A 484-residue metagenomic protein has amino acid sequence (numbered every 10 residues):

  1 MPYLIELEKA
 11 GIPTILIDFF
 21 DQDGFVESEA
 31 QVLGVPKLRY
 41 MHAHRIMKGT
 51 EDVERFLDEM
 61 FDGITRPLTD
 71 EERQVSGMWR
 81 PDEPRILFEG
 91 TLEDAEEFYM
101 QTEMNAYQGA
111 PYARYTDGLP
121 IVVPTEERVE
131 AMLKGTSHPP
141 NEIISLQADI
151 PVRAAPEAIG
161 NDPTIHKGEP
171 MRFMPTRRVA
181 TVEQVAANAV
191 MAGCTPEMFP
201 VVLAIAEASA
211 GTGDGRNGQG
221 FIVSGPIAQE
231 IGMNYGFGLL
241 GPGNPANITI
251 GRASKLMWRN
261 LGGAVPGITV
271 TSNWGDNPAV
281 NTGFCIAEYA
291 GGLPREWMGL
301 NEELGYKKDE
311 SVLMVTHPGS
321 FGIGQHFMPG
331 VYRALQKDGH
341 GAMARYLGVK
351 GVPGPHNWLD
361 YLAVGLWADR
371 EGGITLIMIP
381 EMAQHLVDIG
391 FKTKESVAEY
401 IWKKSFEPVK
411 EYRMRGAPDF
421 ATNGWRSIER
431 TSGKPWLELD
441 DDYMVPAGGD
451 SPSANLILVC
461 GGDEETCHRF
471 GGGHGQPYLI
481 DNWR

Functional and structural regions predicted by a protein language model:
M1, F20-D23, K48, M382-Q384 (+1 more regions): Short Gly/Pro-enriched loop/turn and capping motifs at secondary-structure junctions
M1-A10: Short Gly/Thr/Asp-enriched flexible loops that form oxyanion-binding sites at enzyme active sites
P2, F25, Q184: Short Gly/charged-rich anion-binding patches and loops
P13-D18: Short hydrophobic alpha-helical runs that function as membrane-insertion/retention elements
F20, V26-G90: Peripheral docking tails and interdomain loops at the edges of cofactor- or intermediate-handling domains
E83-R484: Non-transmembrane, aqueous-exposed alpha-helical and coiled segments at domain scale
